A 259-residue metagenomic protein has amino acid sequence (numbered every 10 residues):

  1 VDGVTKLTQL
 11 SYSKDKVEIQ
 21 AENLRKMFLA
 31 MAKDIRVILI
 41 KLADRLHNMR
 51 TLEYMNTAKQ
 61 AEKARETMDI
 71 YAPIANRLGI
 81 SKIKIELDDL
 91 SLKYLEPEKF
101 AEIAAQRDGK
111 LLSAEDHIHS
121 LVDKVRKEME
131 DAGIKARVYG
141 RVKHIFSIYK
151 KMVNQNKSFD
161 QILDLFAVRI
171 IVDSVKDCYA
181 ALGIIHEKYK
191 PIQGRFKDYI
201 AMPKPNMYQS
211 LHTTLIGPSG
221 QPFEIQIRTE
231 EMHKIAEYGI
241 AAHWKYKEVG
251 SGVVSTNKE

Functional and structural regions predicted by a protein language model:
K6-M27, A32-I38, R45-E259: Nucleic-acid processing machinery
